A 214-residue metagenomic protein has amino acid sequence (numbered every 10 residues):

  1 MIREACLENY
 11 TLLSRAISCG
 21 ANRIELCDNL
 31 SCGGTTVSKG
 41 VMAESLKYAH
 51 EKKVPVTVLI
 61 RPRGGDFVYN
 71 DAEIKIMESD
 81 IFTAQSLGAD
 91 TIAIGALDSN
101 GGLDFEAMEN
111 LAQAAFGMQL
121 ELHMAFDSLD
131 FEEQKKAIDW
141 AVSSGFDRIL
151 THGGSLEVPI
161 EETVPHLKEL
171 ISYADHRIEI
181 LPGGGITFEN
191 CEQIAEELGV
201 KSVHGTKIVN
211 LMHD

Functional and structural regions predicted by a protein language model:
M1-C32: N-terminal entry module detector
R3-L7, I24-L26, V56-I60, I92-I94 (+4 more regions): Hydrophobic faces of well-ordered beta-strands that scaffold small-molecule active sites in alpha/beta enzyme cores
E8-C19, G65-T83, L120-L122, D127-S144 (+2 more regions): Catalytic cores of alpha/beta
Y10-S14, L30-P55, D71-I74, L97-F116 (+4 more regions): Active-site-adjacent beta->alpha loops and helix N-cap segments on the catalytic face of soluble alpha/beta enzymes
A21-G34, T83-G101, S144-P159, I186 (+1 more regions): Glycine-rich phosphate-binding active-site loops on the catalytic face of alpha/beta enzymes
I24, H50-V54, G88, A115-M118 (+2 more regions): Short helix-capping segments at alpha-helix termini
R63-G64, D98: Short, glycine/serine-rich, charged loops/turns that create anion-binding and catalytic segments at active sites
